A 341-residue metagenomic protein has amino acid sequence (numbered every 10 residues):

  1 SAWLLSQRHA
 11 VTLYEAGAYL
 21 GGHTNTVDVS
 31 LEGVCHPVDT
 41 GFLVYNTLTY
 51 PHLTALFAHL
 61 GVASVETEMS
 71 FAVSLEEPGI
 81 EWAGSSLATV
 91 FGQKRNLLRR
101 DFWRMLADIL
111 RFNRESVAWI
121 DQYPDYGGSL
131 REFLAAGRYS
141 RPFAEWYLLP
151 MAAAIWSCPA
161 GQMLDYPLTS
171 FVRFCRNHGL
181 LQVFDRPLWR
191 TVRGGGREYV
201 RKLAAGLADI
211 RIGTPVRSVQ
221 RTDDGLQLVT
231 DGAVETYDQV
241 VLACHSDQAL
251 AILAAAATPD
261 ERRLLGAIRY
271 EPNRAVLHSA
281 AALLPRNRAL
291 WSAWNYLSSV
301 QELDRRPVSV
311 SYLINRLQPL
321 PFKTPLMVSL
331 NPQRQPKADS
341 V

Functional and structural regions predicted by a protein language model:
W3-Q7, V29, A205, A254: Short, well-ordered alpha-helices that flank and scaffold nucleotide-derived cofactor binding pockets
S6-S30: Glycine-rich FAD pyrophosphate-binding loop
H9-V11, S64, V240: Hydrophobic anchor at the start of a short beta-strand that flanks the dinucleotide cofactor-binding loop
T12, V65, I210-G213: General small-molecule cofactor/ligand-binding pocket signal
V27-L53: N-terminal glycine-rich dinucleotide-binding loop that anchors FAD/FMN and/or NAD(P) in oxidoreductases
N46-R173: Mobile amphipathic helical/loop "lid" adjacent to a hydrophobic cofactor/ligand pocket
R173-T230, E235: Helical element adjacent to the flavin cofactor pocket in flavoenzyme catalytic cores
P215-V341: Mid-domain catalytic core of redox enzymes that form a hydrophobic substrate pocket/lid adjacent to a catalytic redox
